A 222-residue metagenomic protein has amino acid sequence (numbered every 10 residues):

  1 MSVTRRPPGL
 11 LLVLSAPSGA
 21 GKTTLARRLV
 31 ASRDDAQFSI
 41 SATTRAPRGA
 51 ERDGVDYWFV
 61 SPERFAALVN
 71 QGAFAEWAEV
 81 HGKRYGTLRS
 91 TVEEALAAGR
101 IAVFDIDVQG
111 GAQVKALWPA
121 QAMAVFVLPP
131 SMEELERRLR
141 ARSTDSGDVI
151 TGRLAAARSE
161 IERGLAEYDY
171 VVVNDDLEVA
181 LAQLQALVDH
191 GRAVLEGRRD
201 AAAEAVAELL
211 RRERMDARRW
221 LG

Functional and structural regions predicted by a protein language model:
M1-L11, D34: Extreme N-terminal, non-catalytic leader segments that precede Walker-type/kinase nucleotide-binding cores
S15-P17: P-loop (Walker A) phosphate-binding loop of NTP-binding proteins
K22: Conserved lysine of the Walker
L25-A26: Post-Walker A alpha-helix
D34, W118-M123, A166-Y168: Short glycine-/polar-rich loops that comprise or flank the Walker A/P-loop and associated switch/sensor motifs
D34-P47: Short beta-strand-centered segment that lines the nucleotide-binding/catalytic pocket of NTP-utilizing
E63-A73, T87-T144, S159-I161, A186: ATP-dependent NMP and nucleoside kinases share a basic, alpha-helical "lid"
D145-G222: Small-molecule kinase domains that catalyze NTP-dependent phosphoryl transfer to phosphate-bearing small molecules
